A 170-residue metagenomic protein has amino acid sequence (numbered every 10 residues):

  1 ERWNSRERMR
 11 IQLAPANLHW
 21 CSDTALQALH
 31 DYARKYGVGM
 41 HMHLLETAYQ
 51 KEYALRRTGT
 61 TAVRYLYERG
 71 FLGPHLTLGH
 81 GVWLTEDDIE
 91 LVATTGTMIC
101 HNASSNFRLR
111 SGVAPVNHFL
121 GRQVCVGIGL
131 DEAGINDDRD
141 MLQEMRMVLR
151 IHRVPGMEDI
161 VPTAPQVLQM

Functional and structural regions predicted by a protein language model:
E1-V82, D87: Metal-coordinating catalytic core of metallo-dependent amide/deamination hydrolases
L13, H43, L78, V92 (+4 more regions): Divalent metal-coordination and catalytic microenvironments
L18, W83-L84, S104-N106, D131-G134: Short, glycine-/Ser/Thr-/acidic-enriched flexible segments
H30-G39, F71-P74, L91-C100, G121-V126 (+1 more regions): Glycine-enriched alpha-helix->loop->beta-strand junction motifs that scaffold or abut catalytic
E68-H75, N117-M170: His/Asp/Glu-enriched, well-ordered alpha-helical/loop segment that forms or immediately abuts the divalent-metal
D87-D88, A114-P115: Short acidic active-site motifs
R108-R110: Helical hairpin unit composed of two closely spaced alpha helices linked by a short loop
